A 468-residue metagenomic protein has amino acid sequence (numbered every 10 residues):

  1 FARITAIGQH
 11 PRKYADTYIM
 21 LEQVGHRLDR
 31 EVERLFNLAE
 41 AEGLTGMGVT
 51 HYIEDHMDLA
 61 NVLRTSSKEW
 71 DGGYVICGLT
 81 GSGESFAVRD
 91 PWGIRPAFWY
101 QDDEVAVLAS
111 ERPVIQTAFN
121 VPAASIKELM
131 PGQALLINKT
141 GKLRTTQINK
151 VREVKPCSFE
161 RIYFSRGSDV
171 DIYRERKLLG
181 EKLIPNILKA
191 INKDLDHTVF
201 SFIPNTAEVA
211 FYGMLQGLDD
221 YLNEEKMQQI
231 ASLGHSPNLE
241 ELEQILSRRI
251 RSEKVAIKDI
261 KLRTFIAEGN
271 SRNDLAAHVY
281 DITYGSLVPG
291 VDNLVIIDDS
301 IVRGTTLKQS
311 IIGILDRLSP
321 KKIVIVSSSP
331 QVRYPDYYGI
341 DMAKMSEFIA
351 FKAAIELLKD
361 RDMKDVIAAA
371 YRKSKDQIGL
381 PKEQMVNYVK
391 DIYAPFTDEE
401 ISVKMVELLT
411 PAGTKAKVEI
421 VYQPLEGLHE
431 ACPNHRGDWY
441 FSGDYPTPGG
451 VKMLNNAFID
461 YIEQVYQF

Functional and structural regions predicted by a protein language model:
F1, F200, A207-M214, S252 (+2 more regions): Extended, hydrophobic alpha-helical segments in both membrane/secreted and soluble proteins
F1-M130, L136-V199, I203-P204: Conserved short alpha-helical segments that host acidic/polar catalytic motifs at enzyme active sites
F36-M57, L218-P237, E241-V255, K261: Amphipathic alpha-helical
I53, S67, S82-E84, R89 (+9 more regions): PRPP-dependent phosphoribosyltransferase catalytic core
E69-G72, E175-D196, V209, M214-G217 (+2 more regions): Phosphate/ATP-binding catalytic cores across multiple sugar-kinase/actin-like superfamilies, primarily ASKHA
C77-L79, V88-R89, Y100, A109-E111 (+11 more regions): Generic beta-strand/beta-sheet core signal
V105-E111, R152-P156, A267-V279, E347: Flexible glycine/proline-rich, aromatic-decorated loop/lid segments
V151, V170-S236, R251-K254, I325: Phosphate-binding active sites in nucleotide-utilizing proteins
